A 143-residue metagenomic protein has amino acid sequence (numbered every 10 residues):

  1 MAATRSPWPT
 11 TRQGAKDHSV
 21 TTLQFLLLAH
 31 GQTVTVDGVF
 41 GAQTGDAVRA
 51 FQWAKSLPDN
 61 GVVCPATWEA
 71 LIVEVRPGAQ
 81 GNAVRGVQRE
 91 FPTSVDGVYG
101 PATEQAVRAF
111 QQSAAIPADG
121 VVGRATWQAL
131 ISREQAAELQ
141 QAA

Functional and structural regions predicted by a protein language model:
M1-A143: Cell-envelope/ECM-targeting effectors and their regulatory/trafficking segments
